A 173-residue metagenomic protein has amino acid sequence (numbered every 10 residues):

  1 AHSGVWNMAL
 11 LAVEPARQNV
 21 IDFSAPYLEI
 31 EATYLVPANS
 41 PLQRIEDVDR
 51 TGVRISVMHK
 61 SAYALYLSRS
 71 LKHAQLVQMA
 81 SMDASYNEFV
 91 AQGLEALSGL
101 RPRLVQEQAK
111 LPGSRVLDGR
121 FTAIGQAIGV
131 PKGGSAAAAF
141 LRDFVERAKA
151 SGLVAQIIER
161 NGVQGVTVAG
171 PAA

Functional and structural regions predicted by a protein language model:
A1-D49, G113-F121: Acidic, polar ligand-binding/catalytic clefts
A1-H2, V48, E88-V90, I128 (+1 more regions): Hydrophobic residues within well-ordered alpha-helices
G4-A16, A38, H59-S61, S81-M82 (+2 more regions): Beta->alpha turn/N-cap motifs
L11-I21, L65-R69, V90-T122: A ligand-binding cleft/hinge motif common to bilobed small-molecule-binding domains
L28-N39, R101, V105-E146, Q164-A173: Periplasmic-binding protein-like
L42-Q43, V77-E88, I124: Short helix-initiation/N-cap motifs at beta->coil->alpha
E46-S61, Q75-L76: Short loop->beta-strand "edge-of-pocket" segments that line small-molecule binding or catalytic clefts across diverse
A62-M79, V116-L117, E146-A173: Ligand-binding clefts/hinges and TM-proximal coupling segments of bilobed small-molecule sensing domains
